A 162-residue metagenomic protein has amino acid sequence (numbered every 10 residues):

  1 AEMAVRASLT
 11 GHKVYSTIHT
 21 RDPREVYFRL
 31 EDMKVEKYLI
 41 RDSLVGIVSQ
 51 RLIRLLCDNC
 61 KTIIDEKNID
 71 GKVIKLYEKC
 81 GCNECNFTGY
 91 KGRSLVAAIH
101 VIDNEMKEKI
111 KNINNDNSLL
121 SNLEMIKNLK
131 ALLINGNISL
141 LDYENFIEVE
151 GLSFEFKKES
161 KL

Functional and structural regions predicted by a protein language model:
A1-L162: Short, flexible helix-loop junctions that flank or precede catalytic/ligand sites
